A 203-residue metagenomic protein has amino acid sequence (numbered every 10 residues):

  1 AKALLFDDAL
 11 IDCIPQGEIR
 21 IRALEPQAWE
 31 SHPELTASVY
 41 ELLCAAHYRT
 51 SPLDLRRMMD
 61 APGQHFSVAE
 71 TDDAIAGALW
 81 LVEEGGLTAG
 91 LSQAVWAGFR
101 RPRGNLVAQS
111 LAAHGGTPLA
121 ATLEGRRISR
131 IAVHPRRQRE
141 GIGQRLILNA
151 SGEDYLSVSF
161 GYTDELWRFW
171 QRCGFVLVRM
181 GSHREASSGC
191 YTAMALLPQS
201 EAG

Functional and structural regions predicted by a protein language model:
A1-R49, G63, V68, G86-R130 (+1 more regions): Terminal substrate-recognition subdomain of acyl/acetyltransferases
A46-M58: Short, basic/aromatic recognition patches
L55, G77-T88, Q93: Glycine/proline-rich, flexible active-site/cofactor-binding loop segments that harbor closely spaced acidic
G63-V82: Conserved beta-hairpin
G77, G104, R139-G143, G174: Glycine-centered flexibility sites
E83, P135, F160: Residues that line or immediately flank small-molecule/substrate-binding pockets and catalytic motifs
R130, R136-G152: Conserved acetyl-CoA-binding loop-helix of GNAT-fold acetyltransferases
